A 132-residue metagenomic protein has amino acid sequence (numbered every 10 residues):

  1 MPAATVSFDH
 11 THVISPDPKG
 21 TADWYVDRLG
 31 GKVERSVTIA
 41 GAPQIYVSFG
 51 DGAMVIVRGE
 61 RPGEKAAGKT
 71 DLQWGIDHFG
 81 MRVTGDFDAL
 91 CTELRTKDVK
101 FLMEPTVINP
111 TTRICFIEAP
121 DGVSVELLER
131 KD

Functional and structural regions predicted by a protein language model:
M1-S7, K32-R82, C91-E118, K131-D132: Vicinal oxygen chelate
H12: Conserved A-loop
S15-P18, G41: Conserved beta-strand-loop-alpha-helix junction that forms the acyl-donor binding cleft
D17, G85-D86: Acidic/polar helix N-cap motif
T21, Y25-V26, L94, G122: Conserved active-site tyrosine of GNAT-family acetyltransferases
L127: Short glycine-/small-residue motifs
